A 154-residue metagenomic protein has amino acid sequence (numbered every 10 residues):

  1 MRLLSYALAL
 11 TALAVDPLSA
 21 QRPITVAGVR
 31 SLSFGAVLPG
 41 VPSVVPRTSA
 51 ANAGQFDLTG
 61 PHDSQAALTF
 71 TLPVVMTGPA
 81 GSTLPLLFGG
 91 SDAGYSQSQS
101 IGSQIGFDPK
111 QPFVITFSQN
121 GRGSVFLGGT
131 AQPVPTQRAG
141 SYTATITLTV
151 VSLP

Functional and structural regions predicted by a protein language model:
S5-D16: Bacterial N-terminal signal peptides
L18-L84, P112-P154: N-terminal small/polar-rich segments of proteins
L87-V114: Mid-chain, well-packed structural core segment of small domains
